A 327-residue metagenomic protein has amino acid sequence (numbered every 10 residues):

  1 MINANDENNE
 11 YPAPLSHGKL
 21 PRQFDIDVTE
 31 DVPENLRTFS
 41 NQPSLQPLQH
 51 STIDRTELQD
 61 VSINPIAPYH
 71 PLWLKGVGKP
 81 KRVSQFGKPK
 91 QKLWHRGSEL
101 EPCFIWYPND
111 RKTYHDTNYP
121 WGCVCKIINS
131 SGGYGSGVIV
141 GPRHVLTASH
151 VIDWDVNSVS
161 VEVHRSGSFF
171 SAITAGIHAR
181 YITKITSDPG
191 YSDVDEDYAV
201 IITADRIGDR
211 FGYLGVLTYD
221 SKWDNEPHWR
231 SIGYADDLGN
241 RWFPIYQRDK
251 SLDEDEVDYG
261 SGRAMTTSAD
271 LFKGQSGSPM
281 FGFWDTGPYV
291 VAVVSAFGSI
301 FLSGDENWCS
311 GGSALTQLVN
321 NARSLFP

Functional and structural regions predicted by a protein language model:
M1-I139: Protease-domain processing segments flanking chymotrypsin-fold serine proteases, especially trypsin-like
G97-G122, I128-G133, W154-D209: Conserved catalytic-core segment of clan PA serine endopeptidases
H115-E162, S251-G260, G282, A296-G298 (+1 more regions): Catalytic histidine site
V138, A269-S295: Catalytic nucleophile loop of clan PA
V151-D153, R165-S168, A204-G208, A235-D237 (+2 more regions): Acidic glycine-/aspartate-rich tracts in secreted/extracellular proteins
I152, H178-T186, A269-G274, S295-I300: Short, solvent-exposed aromatic-acidic interface loops
V194-G274, S299-N321: Chymotrypsin/trypsin-fold serine protease catalytic domain
